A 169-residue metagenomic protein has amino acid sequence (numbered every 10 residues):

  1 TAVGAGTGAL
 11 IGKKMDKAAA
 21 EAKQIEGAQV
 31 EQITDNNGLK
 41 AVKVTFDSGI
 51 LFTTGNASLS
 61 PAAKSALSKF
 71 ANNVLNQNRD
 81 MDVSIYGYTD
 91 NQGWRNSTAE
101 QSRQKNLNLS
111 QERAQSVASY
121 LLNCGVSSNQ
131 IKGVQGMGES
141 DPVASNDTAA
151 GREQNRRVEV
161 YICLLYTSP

Functional and structural regions predicted by a protein language model:
T1-K23: Short, low-complexity, glycine-enriched hydrophobic/amphipathic alpha-helices that associate with lipid bilayers
T7-G12, G27, G49, N72-R79 (+1 more regions): Sec-exported extracytoplasmic/periplasmic mature domains
M15-K43: Amphipathic, membrane-active segments
A20, Q24, P61, S65-N72 (+3 more regions): Solvent-exposed, polar/charged alpha-helical surfaces in well-ordered, non-transmembrane soluble domains, broadly
E26, G38-V42, F46-S48, G55 (+3 more regions): Envelope-exposed proteins and targeting segments
N37-S68, D90-Q104: Short, solvent-exposed beta-strand/turn patches at coil↔beta or beta↔helix junctions that act as interaction loops
T89-L164: Periplasmic OmpA-like peptidoglycan-binding domain that tethers envelope proteins to the cell wall
Y166-P169: Conserved small/polar residues in nucleotide/adenosyl-binding loops
